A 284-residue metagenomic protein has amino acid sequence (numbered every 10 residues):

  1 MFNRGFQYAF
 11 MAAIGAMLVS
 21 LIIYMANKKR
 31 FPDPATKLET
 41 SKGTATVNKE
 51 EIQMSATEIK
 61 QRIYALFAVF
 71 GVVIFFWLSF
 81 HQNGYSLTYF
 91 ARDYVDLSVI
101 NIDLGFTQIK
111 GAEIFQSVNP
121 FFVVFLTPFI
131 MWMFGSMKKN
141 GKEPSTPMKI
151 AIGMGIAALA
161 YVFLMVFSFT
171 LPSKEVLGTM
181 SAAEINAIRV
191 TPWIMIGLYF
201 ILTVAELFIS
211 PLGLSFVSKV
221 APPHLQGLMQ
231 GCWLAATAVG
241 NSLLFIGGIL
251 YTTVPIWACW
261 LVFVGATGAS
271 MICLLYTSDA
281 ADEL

Functional and structural regions predicted by a protein language model:
M1, A16, W233-L244: Glycine-rich segments within core transmembrane alpha-helices of 12-TM secondary carriers
M1-Q108, I130, F134-K142, S278: Intracellular loop-helix junctions on the cytosolic face of multi-pass helical membrane proteins
F2-I14, S145-M148, L250-G265: A membrane-interface helix-boundary motif in multi-pass transporters
L97-F122, S145-T146, W193, L228: Loop-to-transmembrane helix entry
G111-M137, I156-A160: Transmembrane alpha-helices of Major Facilitator/SLC transporters
I209-A221: Intracellular juxtamembrane helix-capping segments at the cytosolic ends of symmetry-related transmembrane helices
P223-C232: Loop-to-transmembrane helix entry/capping segments in MFS-fold secondary transporters and related SLC/MFSD carriers
Y276-L284: Conserved small/polar residues in nucleotide/adenosyl-binding loops
